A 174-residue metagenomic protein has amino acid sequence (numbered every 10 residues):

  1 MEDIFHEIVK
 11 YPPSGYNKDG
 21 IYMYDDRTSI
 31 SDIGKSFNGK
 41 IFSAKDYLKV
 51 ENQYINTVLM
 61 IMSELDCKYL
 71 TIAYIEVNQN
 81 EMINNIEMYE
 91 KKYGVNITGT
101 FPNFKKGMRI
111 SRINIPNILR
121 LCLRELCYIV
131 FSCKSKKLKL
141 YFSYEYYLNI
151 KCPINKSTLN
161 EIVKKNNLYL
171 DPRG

Functional and structural regions predicted by a protein language model:
M1-Y147, C152-G174: Structured alpha/beta or helical-core interaction and ligand-binding surfaces enriched in interleaved
